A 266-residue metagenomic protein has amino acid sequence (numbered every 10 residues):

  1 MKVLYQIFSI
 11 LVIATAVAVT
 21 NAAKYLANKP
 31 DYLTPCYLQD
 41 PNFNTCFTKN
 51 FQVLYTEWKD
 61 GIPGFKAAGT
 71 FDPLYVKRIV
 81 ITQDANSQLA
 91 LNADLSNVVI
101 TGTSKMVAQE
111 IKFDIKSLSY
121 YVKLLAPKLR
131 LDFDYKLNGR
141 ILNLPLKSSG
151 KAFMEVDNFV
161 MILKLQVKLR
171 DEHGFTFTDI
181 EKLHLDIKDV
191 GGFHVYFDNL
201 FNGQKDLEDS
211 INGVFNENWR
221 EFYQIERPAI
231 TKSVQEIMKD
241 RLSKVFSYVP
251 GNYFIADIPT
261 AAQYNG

Functional and structural regions predicted by a protein language model:
M1-A18: Classical eukaryotic N-terminal signal peptides for Sec-dependent ER targeting/secretion, especially the positively
L4, S104, F113, D134 (+10 more regions): Generic, low-specificity signal for short hydrophobic/alpha-helical stretches with a mild N-terminal bias, encompassing
Q6, T20-Q88, Y196-G266: Extended, low-charge, aliphatic-rich alpha-helical segments
I10-I13, S117, K147, L207: N-terminal hydrophobic alpha-helix used for membrane targeting or insertion
A23-G191: Hydrophobic-cavity lipid-handling domains and compact docking modules
